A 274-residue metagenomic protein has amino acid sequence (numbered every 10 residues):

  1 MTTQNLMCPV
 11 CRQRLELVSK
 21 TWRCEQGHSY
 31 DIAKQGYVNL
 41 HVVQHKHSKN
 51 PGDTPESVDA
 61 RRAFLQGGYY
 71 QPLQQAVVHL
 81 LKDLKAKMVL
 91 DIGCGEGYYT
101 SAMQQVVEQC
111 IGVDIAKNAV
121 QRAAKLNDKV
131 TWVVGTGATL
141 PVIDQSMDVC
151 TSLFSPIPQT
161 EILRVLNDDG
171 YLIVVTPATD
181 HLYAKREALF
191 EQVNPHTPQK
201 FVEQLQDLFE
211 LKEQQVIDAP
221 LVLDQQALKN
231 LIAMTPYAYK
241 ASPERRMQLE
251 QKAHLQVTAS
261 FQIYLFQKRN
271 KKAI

Functional and structural regions predicted by a protein language model:
M1-N50: N-terminal auxiliary segments of SAM/dcSAM-dependent transferases
T3-Q4, V216-I274: Conserved Class I S-adenosyl-L-methionine
H47, G52-P72: Class I SAM-dependent methyltransferase Rossmann-like catalytic core, especially the SAM/SAH-binding loop
K85-G95: Conserved class I S-adenosyl-L-methionine
E96-V107: Conserved SAM-binding loop of SAM-dependent methyltransferases across substrates and taxa, primarily the Class I
A116-N118: Conserved SAM/SAH-binding beta-strand->alpha-helix loop
D128-L140: Conserved SAM-binding strand-loop segment of SAM-dependent methyltransferases
D169-H181: Conserved beta-strand signature within the Rossmann-like core of class I S-adenosyl-L-methionine
